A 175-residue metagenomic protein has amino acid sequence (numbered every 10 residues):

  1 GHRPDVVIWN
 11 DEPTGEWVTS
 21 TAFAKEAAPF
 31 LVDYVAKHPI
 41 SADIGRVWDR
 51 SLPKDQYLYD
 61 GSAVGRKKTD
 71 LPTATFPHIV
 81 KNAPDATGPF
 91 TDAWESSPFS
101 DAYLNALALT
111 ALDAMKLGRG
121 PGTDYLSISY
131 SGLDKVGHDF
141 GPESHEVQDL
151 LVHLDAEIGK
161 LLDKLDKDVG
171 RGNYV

Functional and structural regions predicted by a protein language model:
G1-G122, S131-H138: His/Asp/Glu-rich, glycine-adjacent segments that coordinate divalent cations and/or stabilize oxyanion chemistry on
E95-Y103, H145-V152, A156: Soluble non-cytosolic domains of exported or imported proteins
T110, A114, R119, V147-D149 (+2 more regions): A cross-kingdom marker for long, charged
R119-L126, G170-Y174: Loop/turn elements at helix/coil->beta-strand transitions in domains of secreted/extracellular proteins
S127-K135, D155-I158: Surface-exposed extracellular loop regions of Gram-negative outer-membrane beta-barrel proteins
H138-H145: Surface-exposed, active-site-proximal loop segments in enzymatic domains
H153-V175: Metal-dependent active-site segment of extracytoplasmic phospho-/sulfohydrolases and closely related
